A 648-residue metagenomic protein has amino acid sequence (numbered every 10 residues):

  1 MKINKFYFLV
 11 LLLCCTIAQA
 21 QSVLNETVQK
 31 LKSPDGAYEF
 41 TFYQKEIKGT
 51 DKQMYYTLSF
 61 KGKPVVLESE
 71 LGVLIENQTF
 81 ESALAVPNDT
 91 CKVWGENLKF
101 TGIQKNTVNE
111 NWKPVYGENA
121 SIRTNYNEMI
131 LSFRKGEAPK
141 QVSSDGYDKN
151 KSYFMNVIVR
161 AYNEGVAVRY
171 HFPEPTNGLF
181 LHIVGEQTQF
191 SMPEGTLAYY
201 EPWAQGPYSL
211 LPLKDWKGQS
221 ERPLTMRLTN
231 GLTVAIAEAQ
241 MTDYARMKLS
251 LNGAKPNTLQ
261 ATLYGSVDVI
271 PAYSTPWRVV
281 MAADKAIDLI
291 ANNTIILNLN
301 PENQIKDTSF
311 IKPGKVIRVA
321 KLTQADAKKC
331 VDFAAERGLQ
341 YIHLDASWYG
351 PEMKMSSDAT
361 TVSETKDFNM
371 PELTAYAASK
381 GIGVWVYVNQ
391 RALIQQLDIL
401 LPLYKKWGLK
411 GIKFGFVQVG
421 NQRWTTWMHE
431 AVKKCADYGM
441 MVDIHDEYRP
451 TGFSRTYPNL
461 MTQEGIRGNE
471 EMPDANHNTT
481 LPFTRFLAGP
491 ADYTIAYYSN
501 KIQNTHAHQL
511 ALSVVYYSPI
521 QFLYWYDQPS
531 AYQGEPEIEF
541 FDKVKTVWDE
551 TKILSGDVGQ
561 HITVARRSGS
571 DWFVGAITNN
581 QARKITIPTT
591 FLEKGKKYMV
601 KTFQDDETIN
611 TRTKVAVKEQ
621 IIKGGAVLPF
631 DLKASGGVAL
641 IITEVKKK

Functional and structural regions predicted by a protein language model:
M1-E26: Bacterial Sec-dependent N-terminal signal peptides
L24-L299: N-terminal accessory beta-strand-rich subdomains and adjacent acidic, glycine-rich linkers that precede catalytic cores
A120, Q141-S144, Y200-Y208, T602-G625: Solvent-exposed beta-strand/loop surfaces of large extracellular or lumenal domains
L131, Q528-F573, N610-T613: Glycan-recognition and catalytic regions of carbohydrate-active enzymes
I270-Y341, D345: An acidic-aromatic substrate-binding cleft motif
A346-T505: Aromatic- and carboxylate-enriched substrate-binding clefts and catalytic-loop regions of carbohydrate-active enzymes
V558-K596, V638-A639: Carbohydrate-binding surface patches
Q620-K648: C-terminal beta-strand-rich structural cap/linker in extracellular carbohydrate-active enzymes
